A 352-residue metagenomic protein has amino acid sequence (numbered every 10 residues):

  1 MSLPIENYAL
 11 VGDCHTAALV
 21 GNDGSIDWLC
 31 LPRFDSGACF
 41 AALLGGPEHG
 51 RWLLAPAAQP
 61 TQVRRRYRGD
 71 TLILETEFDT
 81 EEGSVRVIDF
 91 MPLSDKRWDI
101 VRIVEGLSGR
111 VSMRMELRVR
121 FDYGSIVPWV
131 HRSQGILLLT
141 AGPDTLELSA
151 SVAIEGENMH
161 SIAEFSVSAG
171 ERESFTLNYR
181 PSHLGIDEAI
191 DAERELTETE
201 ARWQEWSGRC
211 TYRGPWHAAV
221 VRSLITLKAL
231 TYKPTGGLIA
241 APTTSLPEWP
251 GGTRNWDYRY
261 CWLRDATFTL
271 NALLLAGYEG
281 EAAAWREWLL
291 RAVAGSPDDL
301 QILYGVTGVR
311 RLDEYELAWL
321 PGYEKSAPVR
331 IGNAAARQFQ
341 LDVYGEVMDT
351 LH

Functional and structural regions predicted by a protein language model:
M1-H352: Acidic, mature catalytic/reactive cores of soluble proteins
